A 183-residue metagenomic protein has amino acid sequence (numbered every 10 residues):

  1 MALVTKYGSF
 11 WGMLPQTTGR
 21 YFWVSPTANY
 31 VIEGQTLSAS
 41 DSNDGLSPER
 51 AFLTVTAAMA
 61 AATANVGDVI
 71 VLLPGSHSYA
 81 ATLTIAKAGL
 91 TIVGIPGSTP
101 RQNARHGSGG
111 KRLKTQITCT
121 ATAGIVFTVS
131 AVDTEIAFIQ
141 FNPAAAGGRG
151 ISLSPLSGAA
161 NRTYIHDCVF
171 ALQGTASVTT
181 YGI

Functional and structural regions predicted by a protein language model:
M1-A57, S76: Right-handed parallel beta-helix/beta-solenoid
M13-L14, M59-T63, A81-T84: Short secondary-structure boundary/capping segments within folded domains
Y21, E49, G67-V69, S76 (+9 more regions): Detector for repetitive beta-architecture
F22-P26, L53-S78, T91-G97: Glycine-rich repeat segments that build the extracellular carbohydrate-interaction surface of secreted and virion
D41, M59, S76-S78, T82 (+3 more regions): Surface-exposed ligand/attachment interfaces on beta-rich extracellular proteins
A58-A62, T128-V129, P155-G158: Leucine-rich repeat
G89-R149, G174: Right-handed parallel beta-helix/beta-spiral solenoid domain characteristic of secreted/periplasmic
E135-I183: Right-handed parallel beta-helix
